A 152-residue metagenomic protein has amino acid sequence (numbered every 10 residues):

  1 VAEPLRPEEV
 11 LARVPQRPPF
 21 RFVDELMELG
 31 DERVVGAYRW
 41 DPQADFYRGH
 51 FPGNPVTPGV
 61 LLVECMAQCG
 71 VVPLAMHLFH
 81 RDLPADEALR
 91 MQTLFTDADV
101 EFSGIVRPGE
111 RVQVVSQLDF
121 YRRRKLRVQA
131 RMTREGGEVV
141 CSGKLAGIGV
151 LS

Functional and structural regions predicted by a protein language model:
V1-E3, R33-V35, I105-S152: HotDog/MaoC-like acyl-thioester-processing domains
P4, V71-V115, V140: Hydrophobic beta-strand-centered segment that forms part of the acyl-chain substrate-binding groove
L5-R17: Short aromatic-glycine motifs in intrinsically disordered, low-complexity regions
R17-T57, L61-L62: Catalytic strand-loop segment that frames the active site of acyl-thioester-processing enzymes
F20-F22, L94, V112, L126: Hydrophobic core residues within well-ordered beta-strands of beta-rich domains
Q43-D45, G70, Y121: Short, acidic Gly/Pro/Ser/Thr-rich loop/turn segments
N54-F79: Helix-adjacent hinge/juxtasegments
